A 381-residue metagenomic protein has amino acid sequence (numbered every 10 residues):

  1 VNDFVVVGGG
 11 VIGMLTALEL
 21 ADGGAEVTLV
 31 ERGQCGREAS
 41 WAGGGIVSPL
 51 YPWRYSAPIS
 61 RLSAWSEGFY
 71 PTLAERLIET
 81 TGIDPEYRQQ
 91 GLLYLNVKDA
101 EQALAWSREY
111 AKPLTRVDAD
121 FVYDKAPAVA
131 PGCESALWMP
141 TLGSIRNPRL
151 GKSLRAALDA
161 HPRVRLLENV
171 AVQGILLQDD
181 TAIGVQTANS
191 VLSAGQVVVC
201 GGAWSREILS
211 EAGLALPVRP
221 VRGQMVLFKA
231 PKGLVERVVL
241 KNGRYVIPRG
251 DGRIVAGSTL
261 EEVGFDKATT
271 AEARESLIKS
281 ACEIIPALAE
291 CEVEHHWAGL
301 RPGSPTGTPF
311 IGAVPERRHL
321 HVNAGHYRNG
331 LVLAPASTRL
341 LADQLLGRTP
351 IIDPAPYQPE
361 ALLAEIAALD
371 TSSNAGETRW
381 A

Functional and structural regions predicted by a protein language model:
N2-L29: N-terminal Rossmann-like FAD-binding beta1-loop-alpha1 element of flavoenzymes
L15-G23, G45-V47, L73, G82-R88 (+4 more regions): Active-site substrate-recognition segment that forms the wall of the catalytic cavity or substrate channel
A21-G43: Glycine-rich FAD pyrophosphate-binding loop
I46-K125, S280-C282: Dinucleotide-binding Rossmann-like beta1-alpha1 core, especially the glycine-rich loop that anchors the ADP
R61-A64, Y94-E101, W138-A156, A268-A273 (+1 more regions): Short beta-strand to alpha-helix junction loop
G82-Y94, P113-H161, T259-V263, R318 (+1 more regions): Helix-loop-beta segment of a Rossmann-like dinucleotide-binding subdomain
L137-Q196: Helical element adjacent to the flavin cofactor pocket in flavoenzyme catalytic cores
I285-A381: C-terminal catalytic lobe of FAD-dependent flavoproteins
